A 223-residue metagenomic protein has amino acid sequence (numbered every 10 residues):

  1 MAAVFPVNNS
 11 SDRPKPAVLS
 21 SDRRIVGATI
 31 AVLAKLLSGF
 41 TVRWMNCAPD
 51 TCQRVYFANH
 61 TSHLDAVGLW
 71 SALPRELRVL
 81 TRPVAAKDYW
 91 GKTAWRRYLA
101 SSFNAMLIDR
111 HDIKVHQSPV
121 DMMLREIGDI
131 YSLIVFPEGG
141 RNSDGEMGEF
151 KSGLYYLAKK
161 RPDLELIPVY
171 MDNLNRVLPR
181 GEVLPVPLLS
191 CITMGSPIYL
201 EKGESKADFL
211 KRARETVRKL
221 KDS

Functional and structural regions predicted by a protein language model:
M1-S10: Soluble, non-transmembrane catalytic domains of enzymes that act on hydrophobic metabolites at membranes
D22-R23, T29-H60: Helix-to-loop junction immediately C-terminal to a conserved catalytic motif
A48-D112: Catalytic core of membrane glycerolipid acyltransferases/transacylases, capturing the structured, soluble-facing
Q53-V55, I130-F136, E165-I167: Residue-level preference for the first positions of well-ordered beta-strands
N104-D129: Helix-adjacent hinge/juxtasegments
E126-Y155: Catalytic-site beta-strand/loop segments enriched in glycine and acidic/polar residues
D144-A207: A cross-family acyltransferase "interaction/gating" segment
G195-P197, R212-K221: A conserved mid-domain beta-alpha-beta active-site/ligand-binding segment of alpha/beta enzyme cores
